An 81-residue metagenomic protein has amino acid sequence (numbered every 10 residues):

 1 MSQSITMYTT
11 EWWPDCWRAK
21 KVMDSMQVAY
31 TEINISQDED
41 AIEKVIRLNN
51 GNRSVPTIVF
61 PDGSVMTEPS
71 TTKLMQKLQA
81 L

Functional and structural regions predicted by a protein language model:
M1-V28: Local sequence-structure signature of Cys/Sec-based thiol-disulfide redox active-site neighborhoods
P14, D40, R53, K73: Short alpha-helical
W17, K21, E43, Q76: Alpha-helical elements of the RecA-like P-loop NTPase motor core of helicases
I35-N52: Thioredoxin-like thiol-disulfide oxidoreductase module
R47-T67: Short, structured active-site "lid" loops
F60-L81: Non-catalytic, surface beta->alpha helical segment in thiol-disulfide oxidoreductase systems
